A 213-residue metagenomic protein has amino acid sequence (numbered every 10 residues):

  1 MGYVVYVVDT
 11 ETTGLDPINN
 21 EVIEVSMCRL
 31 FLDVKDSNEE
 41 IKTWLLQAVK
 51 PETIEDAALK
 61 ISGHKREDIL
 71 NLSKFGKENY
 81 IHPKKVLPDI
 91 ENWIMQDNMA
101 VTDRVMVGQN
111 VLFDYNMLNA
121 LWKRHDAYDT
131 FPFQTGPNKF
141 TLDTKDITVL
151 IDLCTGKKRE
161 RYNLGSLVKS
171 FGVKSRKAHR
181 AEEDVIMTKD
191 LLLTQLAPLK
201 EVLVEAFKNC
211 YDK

Functional and structural regions predicted by a protein language model:
M1, V168-S170, E182, I186-K213: Acidic two-metal-ion nuclease catalytic site recognized across multiple nuclease folds, prominently DnaQ/RNase D-T
M1-N119, K169, V173, H179: Conserved non-catalytic scaffold segment of RNase H-like nuclease domains
T12-G14, D146, M187: Short, glycine/acidic-enriched loop or turn micro-motifs at the edges of active sites
L112-L142: Substrate-recognition/cap helix-loop segment adjacent to the acidic, metal-dependent catalytic center of Asp-based
A120-H125, L150-C154, S170, L191-P198: Active-site catalytic microenvironments for nucleophilic, acid-base chemistry
N138-K158: Short alpha-helix plus adjacent loop in nuclease-associated cores
G156-V168: A structural motif
